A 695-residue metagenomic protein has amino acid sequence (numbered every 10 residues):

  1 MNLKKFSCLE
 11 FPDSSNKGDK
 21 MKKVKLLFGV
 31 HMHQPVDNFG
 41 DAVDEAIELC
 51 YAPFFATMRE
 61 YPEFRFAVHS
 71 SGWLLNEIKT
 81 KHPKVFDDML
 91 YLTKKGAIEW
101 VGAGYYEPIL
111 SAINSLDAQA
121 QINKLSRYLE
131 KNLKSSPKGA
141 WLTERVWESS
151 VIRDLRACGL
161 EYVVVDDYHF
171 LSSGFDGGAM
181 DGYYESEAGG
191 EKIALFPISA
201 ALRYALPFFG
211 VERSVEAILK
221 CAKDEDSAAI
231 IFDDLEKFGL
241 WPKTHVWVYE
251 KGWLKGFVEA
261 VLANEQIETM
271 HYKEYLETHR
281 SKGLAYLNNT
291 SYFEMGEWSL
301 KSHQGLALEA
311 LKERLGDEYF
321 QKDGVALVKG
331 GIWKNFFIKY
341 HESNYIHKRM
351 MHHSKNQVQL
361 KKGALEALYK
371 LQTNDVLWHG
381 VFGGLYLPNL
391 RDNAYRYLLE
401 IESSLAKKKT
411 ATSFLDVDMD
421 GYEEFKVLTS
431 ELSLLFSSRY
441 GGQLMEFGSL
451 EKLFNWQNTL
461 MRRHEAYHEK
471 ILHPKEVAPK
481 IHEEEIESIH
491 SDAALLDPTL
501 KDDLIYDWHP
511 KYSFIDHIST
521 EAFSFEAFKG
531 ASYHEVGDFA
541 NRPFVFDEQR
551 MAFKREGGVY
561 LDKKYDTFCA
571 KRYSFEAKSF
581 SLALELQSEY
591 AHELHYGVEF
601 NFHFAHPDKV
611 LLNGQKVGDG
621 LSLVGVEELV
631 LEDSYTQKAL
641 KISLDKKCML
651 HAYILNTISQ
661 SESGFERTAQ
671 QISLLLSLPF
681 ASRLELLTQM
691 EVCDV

Functional and structural regions predicted by a protein language model:
K22-A52, R59-Y61, M180-Y183, G189-I193 (+7 more regions): Active-site and substrate-binding clefts of carbohydrate-active enzymes
V24-N114, A120-Q121, K138-L142, E161-D167 (+2 more regions): Short, well-structured secondary-structure segments
D44-E48, L116, A120-N123, S433-D547 (+1 more regions): Acidic-aromatic substrate-binding/catalytic surfaces of carbohydrate-active enzymes
L116, K131, S135-S136, W141-E185 (+2 more regions): Gly/Pro-rich turn-and-neighbor structural signature
D117-T143, K220-L235: CE4/NodB-like, metal-dependent polysaccharide N-deacetylase domain that modifies extracellular/periplasmic N-acetylated
K409, F414-D416, A531-A570, S574-A583 (+2 more regions): Beta-strand-rich recognition/accessory modules
G441, E446-K452, T459-E465, K470-P474 (+4 more regions): Acidic (Asp/Glu-rich), glycine- and aromatic
E465, E469-K529, G614-E685: A contiguous, surface-exposed recognition patch within enzymatic or periplasmic domains that forms
